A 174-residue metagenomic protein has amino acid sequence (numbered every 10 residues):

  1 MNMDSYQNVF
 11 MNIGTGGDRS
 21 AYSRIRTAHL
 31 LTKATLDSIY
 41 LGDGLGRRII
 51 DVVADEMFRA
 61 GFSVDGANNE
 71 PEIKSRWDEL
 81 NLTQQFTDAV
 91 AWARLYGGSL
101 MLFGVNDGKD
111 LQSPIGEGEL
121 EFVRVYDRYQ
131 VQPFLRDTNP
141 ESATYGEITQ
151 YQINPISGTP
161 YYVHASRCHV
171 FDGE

Functional and structural regions predicted by a protein language model:
M1-L120: Extended, helix-rich architectural segments
M1-M11, D88-E174: Structured, contiguous alpha/beta core segments that scaffold functional sites
